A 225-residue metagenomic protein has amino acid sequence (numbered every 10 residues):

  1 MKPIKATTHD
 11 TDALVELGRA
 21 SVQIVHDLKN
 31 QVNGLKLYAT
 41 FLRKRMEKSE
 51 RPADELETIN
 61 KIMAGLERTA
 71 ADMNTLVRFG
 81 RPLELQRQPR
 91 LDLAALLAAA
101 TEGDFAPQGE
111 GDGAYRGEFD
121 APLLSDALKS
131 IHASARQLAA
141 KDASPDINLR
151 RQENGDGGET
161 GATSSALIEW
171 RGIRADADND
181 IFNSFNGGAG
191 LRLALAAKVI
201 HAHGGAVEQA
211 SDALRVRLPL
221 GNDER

Functional and structural regions predicted by a protein language model:
K2-H9, A13-A20, L28-R68: Histidine phosphotransfer helical core of two-component systems
Y38, D54-A106: Conserved DHp (HisKA) dimerization/phosphotransfer helix of two-component histidine kinases, i.e., the long coiled-coil
R45-S49, T58, M73-Q88, D112-A114 (+1 more regions): Flexible helix-coil linker/loop segments in the cytosolic histidine kinase module, especially at subdomain junctions
P107-P122, Q152: Conserved catalytic submotifs in the C-terminal HATPase_c
S125, D142-A162, I168-R171: Short beta-strand/loop element within the Bergerat-fold HATPase_c
G157-A194: Glycine-rich/acidic phosphate-handling loop/turn and adjacent ATP-lid/helix of nucleotide-binding kinase/ATPase domains
V199-I200: Detector for a conserved hydrophobic position within an alpha-helical segment of the HATPase_c
